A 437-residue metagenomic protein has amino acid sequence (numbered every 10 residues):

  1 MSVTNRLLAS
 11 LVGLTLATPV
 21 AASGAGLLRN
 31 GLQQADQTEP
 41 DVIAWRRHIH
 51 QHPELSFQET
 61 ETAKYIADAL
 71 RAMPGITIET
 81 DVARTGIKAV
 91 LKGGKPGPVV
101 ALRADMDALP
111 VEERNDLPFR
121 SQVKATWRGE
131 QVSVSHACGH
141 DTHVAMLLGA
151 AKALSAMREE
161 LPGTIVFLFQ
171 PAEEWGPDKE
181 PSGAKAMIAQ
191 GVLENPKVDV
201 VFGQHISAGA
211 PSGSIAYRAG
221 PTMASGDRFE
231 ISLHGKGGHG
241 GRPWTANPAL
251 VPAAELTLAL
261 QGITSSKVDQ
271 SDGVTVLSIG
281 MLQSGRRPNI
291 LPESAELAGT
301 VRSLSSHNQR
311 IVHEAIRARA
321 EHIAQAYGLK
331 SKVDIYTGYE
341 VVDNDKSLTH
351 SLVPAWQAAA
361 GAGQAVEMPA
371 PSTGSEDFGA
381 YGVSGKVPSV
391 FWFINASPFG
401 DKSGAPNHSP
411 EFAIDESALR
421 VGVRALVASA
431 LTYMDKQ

Functional and structural regions predicted by a protein language model:
M1-S10: Bacterial N-terminal signal peptides that target proteins for export
A17-V20: N-terminal signal peptide c-region/cleavage motif recognized by signal peptidases
A25-H136, A145-V166: Acidic/His- and Gly-rich active-site-bordering loop/insert found across diverse amide/peptide-bond hydrolases
T38-V42, R46, H50-P53, L70 (+13 more regions): Sec/Tat-exported extracytoplasmic proteins
I49, A89, L102, H140 (+8 more regions): Divalent metal-coordination and catalytic microenvironments
K124-S135, D141-T142, A153-M281, R286-I290: Histidine/acidic-residue-rich, glycine-tolerant segments that coordinate divalent metal ions
A254-Q437: Metal-dependent amide/peptide-bond hydrolase catalytic core, centered on the "pita-bread" metallohydrolase fold
